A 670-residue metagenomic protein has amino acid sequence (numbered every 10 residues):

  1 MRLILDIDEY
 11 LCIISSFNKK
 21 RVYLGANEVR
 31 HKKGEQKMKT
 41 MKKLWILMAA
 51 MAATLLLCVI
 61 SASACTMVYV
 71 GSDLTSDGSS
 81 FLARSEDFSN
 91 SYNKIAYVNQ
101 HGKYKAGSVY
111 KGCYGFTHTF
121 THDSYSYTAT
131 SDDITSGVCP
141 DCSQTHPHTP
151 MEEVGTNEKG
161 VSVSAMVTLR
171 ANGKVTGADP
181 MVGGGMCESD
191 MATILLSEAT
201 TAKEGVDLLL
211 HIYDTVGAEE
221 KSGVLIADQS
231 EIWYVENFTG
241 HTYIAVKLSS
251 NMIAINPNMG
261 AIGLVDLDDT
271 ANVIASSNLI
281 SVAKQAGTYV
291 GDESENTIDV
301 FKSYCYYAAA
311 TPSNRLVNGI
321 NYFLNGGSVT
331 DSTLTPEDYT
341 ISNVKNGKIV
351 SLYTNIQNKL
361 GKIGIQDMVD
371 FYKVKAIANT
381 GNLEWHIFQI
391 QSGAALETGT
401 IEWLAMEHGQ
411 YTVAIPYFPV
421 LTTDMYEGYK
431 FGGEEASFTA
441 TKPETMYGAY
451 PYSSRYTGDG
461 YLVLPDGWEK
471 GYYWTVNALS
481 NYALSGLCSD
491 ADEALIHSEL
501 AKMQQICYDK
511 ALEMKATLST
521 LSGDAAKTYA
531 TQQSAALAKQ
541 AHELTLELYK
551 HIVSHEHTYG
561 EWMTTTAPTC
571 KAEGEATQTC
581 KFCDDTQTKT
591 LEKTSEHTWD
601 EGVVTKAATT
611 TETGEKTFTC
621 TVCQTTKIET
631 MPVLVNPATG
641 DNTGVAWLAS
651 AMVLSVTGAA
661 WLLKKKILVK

Functional and structural regions predicted by a protein language model:
L3-K37: Short, Lys/Arg-enriched N-terminal segments with co-localized hydrophobic residues within the first ~10-30 amino acids
M48-C58: Bacterial N-terminal signal peptides
C58-A64, N636-V645: Sec-dependent signal peptide cleavage junction
C65-E188, L208-T340: A contiguous strand-loop segment
H408-Q410, P419-S554: Charged low-complexity "KEKE/polyampholyte" interaction tracts
S554-D641: Extracellular modular ligand-binding repeats in secreted and cell-surface proteins
G644-K665: A cross-kingdom C-terminal cell-surface attachment/processing module
K666-K670: Short, charged juxtamembrane terminal tails flanking transmembrane helices
